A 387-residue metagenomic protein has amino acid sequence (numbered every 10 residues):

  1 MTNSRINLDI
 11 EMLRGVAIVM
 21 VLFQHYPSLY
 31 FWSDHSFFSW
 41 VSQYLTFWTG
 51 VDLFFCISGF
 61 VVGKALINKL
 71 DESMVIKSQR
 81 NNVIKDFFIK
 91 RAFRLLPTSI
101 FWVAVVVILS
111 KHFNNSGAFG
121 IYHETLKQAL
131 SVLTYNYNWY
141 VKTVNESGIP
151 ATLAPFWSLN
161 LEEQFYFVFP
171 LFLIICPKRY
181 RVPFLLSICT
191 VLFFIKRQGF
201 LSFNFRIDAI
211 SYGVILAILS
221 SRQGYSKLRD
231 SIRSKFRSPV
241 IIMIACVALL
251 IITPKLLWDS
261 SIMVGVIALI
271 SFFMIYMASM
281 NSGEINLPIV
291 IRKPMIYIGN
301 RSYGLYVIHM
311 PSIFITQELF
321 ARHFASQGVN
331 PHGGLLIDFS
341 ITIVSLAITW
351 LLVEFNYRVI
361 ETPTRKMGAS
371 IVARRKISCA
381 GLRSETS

Functional and structural regions predicted by a protein language model:
R5-L8, S39-V51, Y122-K127, S131-L133 (+6 more regions): Interfacial loop-to-helix transition and helix-capping segments at the boundaries of transmembrane helices
L8-L70, L96-S99, K127, N136-Y137 (+7 more regions): Functionally critical transmembrane alpha-helices in membrane proteins and complexes, commonly lining
V19-Y26, V107-I108, S187-Q198, I244-K255 (+1 more regions): Aromatic-anchored segments of alpha-helical transmembrane domains
M20-F23, G59-L66, A104, I108 (+3 more regions): Membrane-interfacial alpha-helical segments at the cytosolic side of multi-pass membrane proteins
W48-V51, N68-H112, H123-S131, L161-Y166 (+4 more regions): Transmembrane alpha-helical segments and their boundary/interface "anchor" motifs in multi-pass integral membrane
I108, I215, S238-T362: Alpha-helical transmembrane segments of multi-pass integral membrane proteins
L161-T190, I218-R237: Solvent-exposed interhelical
R292-K293, T316-E318, R322-F324, T362-S387: Membrane-proximal cytoplasmic C-terminal regulatory module of class A 7TM GPCRs
